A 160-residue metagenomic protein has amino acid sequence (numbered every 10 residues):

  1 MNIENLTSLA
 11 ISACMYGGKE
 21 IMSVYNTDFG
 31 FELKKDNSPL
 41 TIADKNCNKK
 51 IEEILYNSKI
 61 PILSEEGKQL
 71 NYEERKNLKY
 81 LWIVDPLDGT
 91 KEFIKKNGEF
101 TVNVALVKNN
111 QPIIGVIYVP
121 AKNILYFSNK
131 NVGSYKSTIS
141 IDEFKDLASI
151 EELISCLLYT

Functional and structural regions predicted by a protein language model:
M1-L87: N-terminal subdomain of lithium-sensitive/metallo-dependent phosphomonoesterases centered on the IMPase/IPPase/PAP
L81-I83, N103, G115: Short glycine-aspartate micro-motif
I94: Glycine-rich, Arg-bearing micro-motifs that act as flexible, cationic patches
N97-T101: Conserved structural elements of the adenylate-forming
A105-L158: Acidic beta-strand-loop-alpha-helix segment within the catalytic core of divalent metal-dependent phosphate-processing
